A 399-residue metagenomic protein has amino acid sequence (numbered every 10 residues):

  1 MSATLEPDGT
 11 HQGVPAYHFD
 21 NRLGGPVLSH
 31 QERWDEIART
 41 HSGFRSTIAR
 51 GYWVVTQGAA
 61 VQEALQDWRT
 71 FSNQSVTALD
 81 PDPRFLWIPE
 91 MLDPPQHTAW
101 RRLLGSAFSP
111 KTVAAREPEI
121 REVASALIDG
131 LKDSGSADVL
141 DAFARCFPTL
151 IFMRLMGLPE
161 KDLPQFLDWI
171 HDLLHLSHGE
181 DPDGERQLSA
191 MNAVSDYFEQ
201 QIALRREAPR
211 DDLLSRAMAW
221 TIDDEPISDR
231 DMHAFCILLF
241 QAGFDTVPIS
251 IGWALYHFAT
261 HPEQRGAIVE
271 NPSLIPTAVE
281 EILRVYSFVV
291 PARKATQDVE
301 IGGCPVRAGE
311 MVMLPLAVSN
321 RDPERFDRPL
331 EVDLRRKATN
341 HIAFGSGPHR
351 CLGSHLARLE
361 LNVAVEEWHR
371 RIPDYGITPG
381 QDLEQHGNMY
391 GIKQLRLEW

Functional and structural regions predicted by a protein language model:
M1-W399: Cytochrome P450
